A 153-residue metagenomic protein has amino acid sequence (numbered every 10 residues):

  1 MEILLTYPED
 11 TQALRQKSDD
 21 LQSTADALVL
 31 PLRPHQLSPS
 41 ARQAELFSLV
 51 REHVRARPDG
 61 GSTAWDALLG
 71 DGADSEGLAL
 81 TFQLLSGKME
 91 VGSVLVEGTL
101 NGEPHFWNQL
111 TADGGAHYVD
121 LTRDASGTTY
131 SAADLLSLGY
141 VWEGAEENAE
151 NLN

Functional and structural regions predicted by a protein language model:
M1-T24, R123: Linear, non-domain "peripheral" regions
A13-A67: Secondary-structure boundary elements
H35, A41-E45, G70, T81 (+2 more regions): Generic structural microfeature
L46, V50, S75, S86: Conserved hydrophobic/aromatic pocket- or pore-lining residues that grip, position, or stack substrates in active sites
D66-E76: Periplasmic OmpA-like peptidoglycan-binding domain that tethers envelope proteins to the cell wall
G77-V141: Hydrophobic/aromatic-rich core segments of domains that either
L135-N153: Leloir-type glycosyltransferase catalytic cores
